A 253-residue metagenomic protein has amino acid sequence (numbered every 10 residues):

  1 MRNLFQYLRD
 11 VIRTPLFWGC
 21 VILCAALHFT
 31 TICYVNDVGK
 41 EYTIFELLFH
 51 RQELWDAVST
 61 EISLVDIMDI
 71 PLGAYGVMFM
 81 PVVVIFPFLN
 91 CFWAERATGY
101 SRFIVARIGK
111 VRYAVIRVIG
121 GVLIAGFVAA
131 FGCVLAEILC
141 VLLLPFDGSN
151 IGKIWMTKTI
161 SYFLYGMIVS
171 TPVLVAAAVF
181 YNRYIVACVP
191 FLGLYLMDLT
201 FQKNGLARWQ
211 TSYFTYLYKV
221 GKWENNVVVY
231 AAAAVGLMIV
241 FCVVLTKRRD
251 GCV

Functional and structural regions predicted by a protein language model:
M1-C24: Aromatic- and glycine-rich beta-strand/loop motifs that create alpha-glucan
Y7, A232-V253: Junction motif at the cytosolic side of a transmembrane helix
Y7, V11-P15, I108-K110, Y181-R183: Short loop-to-helix capping motifs
C20-A25, R183-M197, W209, Y213-F214: Central hydrophobic cores of alpha-helical transmembrane segments in multi-pass integral membrane proteins
A25-N90, V115-V179, Y216-A231: Secretory targeting signals
Y42-L47, F191-W209: Juxtamembrane non-transmembrane "cap" segments at the membrane-aqueous interface of multi-pass membrane proteins
L89-L123: Helix-loop-helix units of permease transmembrane domains in multi-pass membrane transporters, especially ABC
R112, V175-R183, K247-C252: Membrane-interface helix-boundary motifs at transmembrane edges
